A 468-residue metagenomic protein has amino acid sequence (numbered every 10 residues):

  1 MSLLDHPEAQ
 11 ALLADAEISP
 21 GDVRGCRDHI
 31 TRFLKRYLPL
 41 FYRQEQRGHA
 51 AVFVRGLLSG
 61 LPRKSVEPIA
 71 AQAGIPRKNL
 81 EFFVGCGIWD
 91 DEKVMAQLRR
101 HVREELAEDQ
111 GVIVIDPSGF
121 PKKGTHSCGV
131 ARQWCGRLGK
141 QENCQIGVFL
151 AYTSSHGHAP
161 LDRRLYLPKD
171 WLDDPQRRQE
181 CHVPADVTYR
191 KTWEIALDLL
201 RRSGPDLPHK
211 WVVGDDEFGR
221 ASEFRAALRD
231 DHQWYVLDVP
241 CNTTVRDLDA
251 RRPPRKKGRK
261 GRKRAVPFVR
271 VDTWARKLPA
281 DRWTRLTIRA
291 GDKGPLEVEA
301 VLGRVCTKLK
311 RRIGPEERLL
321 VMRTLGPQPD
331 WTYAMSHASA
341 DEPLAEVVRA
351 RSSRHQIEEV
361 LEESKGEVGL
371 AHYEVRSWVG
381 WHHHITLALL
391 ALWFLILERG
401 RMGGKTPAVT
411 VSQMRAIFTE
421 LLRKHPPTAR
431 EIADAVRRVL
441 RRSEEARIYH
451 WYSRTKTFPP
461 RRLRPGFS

Functional and structural regions predicted by a protein language model:
S2-L3, Q10-V213, E217-W234, C241-T244 (+3 more regions): Conserved, well-structured functional cores that handle cations and Mg-NTP chemistry
L4, T31, H156-C181, A185 (+7 more regions): An anionic, glycine-rich sequence signature occurring as long contiguous blocks
H6-A9, Y37, T428, A446-R447: Short, flexible loop motifs at catalytic/binding sites
A51, E67, C144, T332 (+2 more regions): Non-catalytic, well-ordered alpha-helical scaffold segments
L57, L61, A73, G87 (+4 more regions): Generic structural signal for hydrophobic core residues of well-folded globular domains
I115, G119, F218, V269 (+2 more regions): Short amphipathic alpha-helical "interface-anchor" segments enriched in bulky aromatics
I146, Q356, V360, H383-L389: Catalytic-loop motifs flanking and including active-site residues across diverse enzymes
V368-A429: Basic, amphipathic alpha-helical segments enriched in Lys/Arg and hydrophobic/aromatic residues
